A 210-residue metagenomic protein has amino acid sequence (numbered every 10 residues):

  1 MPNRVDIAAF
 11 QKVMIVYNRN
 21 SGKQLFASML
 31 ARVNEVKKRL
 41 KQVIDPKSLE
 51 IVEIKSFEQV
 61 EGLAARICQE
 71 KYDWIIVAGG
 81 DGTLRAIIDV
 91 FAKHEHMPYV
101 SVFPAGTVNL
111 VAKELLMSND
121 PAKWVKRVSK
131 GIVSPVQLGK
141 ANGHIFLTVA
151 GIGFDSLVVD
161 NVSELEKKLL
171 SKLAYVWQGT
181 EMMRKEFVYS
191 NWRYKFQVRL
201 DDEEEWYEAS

Functional and structural regions predicted by a protein language model:
M1-A78, R85, D89-V90: ATP/NTP phosphate-donor binding region
V43, I54, K93-S210: Catalytic core of DAGKc-family lipid kinases
G79-G80, G106: A short acidic Gly-Thr/Ser loop motif
